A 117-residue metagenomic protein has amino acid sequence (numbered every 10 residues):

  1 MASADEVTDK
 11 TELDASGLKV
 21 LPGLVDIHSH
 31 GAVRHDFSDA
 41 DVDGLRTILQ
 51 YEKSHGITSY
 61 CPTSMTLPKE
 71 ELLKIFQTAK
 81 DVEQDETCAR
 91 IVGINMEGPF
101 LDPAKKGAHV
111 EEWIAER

Functional and structural regions predicted by a protein language model:
M1-L21: Histidine-rich, glycine-flanked metal-binding segment
E6, A40-G44, V110-E116: A glycine- and small-aliphatic-rich helix-loop capping segment at beta-alpha/alpha-beta transitions that lines
T11-L13, V25, I94: Hydrophobic/aromatic beta-strand patches that form the interior of the parallel beta-sheet core in alpha/beta enzyme
L18-V42: Di-metal (Zn2+ and/or Mg2+/Mn2+) metal-binding site signature of metallo-dependent hydrolases with the MBL/beta-CASP
H30, R46-I75, A89-D102: Divalent metal-dependent hydrolysis catalytic cores, especially in the metallo-beta-lactamase
Q77-R117: Metal-coordinating catalytic core of metallo-dependent amide/deamination hydrolases
